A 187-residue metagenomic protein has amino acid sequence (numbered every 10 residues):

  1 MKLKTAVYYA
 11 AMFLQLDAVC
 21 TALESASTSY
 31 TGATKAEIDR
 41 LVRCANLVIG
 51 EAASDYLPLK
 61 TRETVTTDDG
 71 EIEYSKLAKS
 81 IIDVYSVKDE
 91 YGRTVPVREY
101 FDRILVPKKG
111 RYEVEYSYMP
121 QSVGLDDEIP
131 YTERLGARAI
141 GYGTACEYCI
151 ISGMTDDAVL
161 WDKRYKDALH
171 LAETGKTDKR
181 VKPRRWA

Functional and structural regions predicted by a protein language model:
M1-A187: Glycine-enriched, solvent-exposed interface loops adjoining structured elements
